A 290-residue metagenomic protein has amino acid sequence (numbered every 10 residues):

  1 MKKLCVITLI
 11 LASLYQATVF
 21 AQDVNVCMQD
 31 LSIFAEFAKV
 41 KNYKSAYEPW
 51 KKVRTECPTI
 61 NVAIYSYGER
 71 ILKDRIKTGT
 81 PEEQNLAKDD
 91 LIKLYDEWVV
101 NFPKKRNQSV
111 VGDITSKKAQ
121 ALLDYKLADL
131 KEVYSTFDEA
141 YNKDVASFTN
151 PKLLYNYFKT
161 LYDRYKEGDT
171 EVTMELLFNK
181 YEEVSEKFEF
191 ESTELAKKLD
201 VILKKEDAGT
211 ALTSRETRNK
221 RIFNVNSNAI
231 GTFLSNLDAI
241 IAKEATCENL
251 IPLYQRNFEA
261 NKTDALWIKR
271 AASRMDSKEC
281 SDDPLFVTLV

Functional and structural regions predicted by a protein language model:
M1-N25, E69: Bacterial Sec-dependent N-terminal signal peptides
Q22-L285: Preference for long, solvent-exposed alpha-helical segments and helix-linker "stalks"
